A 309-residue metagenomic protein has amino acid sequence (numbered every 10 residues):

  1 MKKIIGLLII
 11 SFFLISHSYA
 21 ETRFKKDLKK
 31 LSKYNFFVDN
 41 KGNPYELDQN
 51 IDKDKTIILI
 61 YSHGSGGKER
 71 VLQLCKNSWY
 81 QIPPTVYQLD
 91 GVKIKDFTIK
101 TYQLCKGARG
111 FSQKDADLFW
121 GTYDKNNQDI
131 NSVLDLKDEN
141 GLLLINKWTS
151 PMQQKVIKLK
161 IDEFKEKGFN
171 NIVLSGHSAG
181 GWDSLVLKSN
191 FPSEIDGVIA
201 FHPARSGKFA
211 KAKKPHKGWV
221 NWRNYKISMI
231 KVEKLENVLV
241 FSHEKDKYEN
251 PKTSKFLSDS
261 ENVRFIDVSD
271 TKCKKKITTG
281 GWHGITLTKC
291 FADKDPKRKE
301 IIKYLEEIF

Functional and structural regions predicted by a protein language model:
E21-D52: N-terminal cap/lid segment of alpha/beta-hydrolase-fold proteins
I51-K93: Short, surface-exposed "cap/lid" segments of acyl-processing enzymes
V86-D135: Conserved alpha/beta-hydrolase
F119-E166: Alpha/beta-hydrolase active-site loop
S175-G180, S184: Gly/Ala-rich beta-loop-alpha elbow adjacent to hydrolase catalytic centers
V186-D196: Conserved hydrolase catalytic core segment
G197-C273: The feature captures the conserved acid-bearing segment of alpha/beta-hydrolase catalytic domains
S260-F309: C-terminal catalytic histidine-bearing segment of alpha/beta-hydrolase fold enzymes
